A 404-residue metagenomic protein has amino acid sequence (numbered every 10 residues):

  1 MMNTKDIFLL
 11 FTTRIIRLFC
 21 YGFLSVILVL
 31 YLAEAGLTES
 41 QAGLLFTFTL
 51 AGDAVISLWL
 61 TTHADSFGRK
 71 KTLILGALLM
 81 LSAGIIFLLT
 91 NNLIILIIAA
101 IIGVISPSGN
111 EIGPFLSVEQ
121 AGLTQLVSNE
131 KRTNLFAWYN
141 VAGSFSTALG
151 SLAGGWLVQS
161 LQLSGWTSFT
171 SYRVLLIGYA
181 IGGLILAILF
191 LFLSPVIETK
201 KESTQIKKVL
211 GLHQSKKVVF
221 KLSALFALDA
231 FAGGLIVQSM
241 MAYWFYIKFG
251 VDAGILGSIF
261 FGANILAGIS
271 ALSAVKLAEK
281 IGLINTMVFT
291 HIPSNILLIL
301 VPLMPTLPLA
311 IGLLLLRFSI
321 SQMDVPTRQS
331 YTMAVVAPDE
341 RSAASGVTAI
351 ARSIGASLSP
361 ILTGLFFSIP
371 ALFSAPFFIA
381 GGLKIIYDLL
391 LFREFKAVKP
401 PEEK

Functional and structural regions predicted by a protein language model:
M2-A54, V218-F226, A230-F261: Helix-loop boundary and gating motifs at the non-cytosolic
I15, A83, L93-P114, L309-M323: Hydrophobic core of transmembrane alpha-helices in multi-pass small-molecule transporters, especially MFS/SLC-type
V29-L30, E34, L149-T170, I247-K248 (+1 more regions): Transmembrane alpha-helix termini and helix-breaking/packing motifs in multi-pass membrane transporters
I56-G68, V158, S270-L283, F367-S368: Helix-to-loop junctions at the C-terminal end of transmembrane segments in multipass secondary transporters
K71-I86, N285-L300: Structural signature of the two symmetry-related core transmembrane helices
I105-V127, M323-V336: Intracellular juxtamembrane helix-capping segments at the cytosolic ends of symmetry-related transmembrane helices
F136-W156, A351-S359: Glycine-rich segments within core transmembrane alpha-helices of 12-TM secondary carriers
A180-K200, Y387-F395: C-terminal membrane-cytosol helix-exit motif in multi-pass small-molecule transporters
